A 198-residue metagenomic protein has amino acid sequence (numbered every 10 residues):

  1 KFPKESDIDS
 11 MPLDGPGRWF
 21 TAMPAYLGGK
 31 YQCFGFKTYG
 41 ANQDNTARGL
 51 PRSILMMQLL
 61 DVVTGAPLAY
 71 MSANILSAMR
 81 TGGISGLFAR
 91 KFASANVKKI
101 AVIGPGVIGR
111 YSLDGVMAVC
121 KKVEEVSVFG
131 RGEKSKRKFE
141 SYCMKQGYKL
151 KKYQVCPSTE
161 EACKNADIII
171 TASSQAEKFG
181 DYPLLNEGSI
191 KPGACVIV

Functional and structural regions predicted by a protein language model:
K1-R80, I84-G86, N96: N-terminal ligand-binding/catalytic initiation module
F92-K99, K122, K191-P192: Short helix-loop-beta connector
P105-G106: Glycine-rich Rossmann-fold phosphate-binding loop(s) that bind the pyrophosphate of adenine dinucleotide cofactors
G109-R110: N-terminal Rossmann-fold NAD(P) dinucleotide-binding loop
V119-Q146: NAD(P)-binding Rossmann-fold cofactor-contacting core
K151-A166, L184-L185: Short acidic low-complexity segments
S173-E177: Short glycine-/small-residue-rich Rossmann-like dinucleotide-binding loops
G188-V198: ADP-ribose/adenylate-binding Rossmann-like module
